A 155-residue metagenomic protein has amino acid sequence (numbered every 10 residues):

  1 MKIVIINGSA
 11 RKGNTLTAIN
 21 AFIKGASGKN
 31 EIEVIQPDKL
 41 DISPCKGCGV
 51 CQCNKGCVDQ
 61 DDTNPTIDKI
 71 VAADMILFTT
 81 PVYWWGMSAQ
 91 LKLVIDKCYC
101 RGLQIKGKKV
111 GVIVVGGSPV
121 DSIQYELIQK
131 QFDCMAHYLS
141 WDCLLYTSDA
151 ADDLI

Functional and structural regions predicted by a protein language model:
K2-S27: N-terminal beta1-alpha1 ligand-phosphate binding loop
I6, I35, I113-V115: Short hydrophobic segments within beta-strands
F22, F132, T147: Aromatic/hydrophobic pocket-lining residues that form π-stacking "cages" and hydrophobic walls in ligand
S27-E33, W141-D142: A generic structural motif
I32-D41: A short beta-strand-loop structural module common to alpha/beta enzyme folds
D41-I67: Cysteine-cluster motifs in flexible loop/terminal segments that predominantly coordinate metals
V58-L139: Helix-loop-strand module that forms the ligand-binding subsite of alpha/beta enzymes
Y146-I155: Single conserved hydrophobic/aromatic residue that forms the stacking wall/gate of nucleotide- or nucleobase-binding
